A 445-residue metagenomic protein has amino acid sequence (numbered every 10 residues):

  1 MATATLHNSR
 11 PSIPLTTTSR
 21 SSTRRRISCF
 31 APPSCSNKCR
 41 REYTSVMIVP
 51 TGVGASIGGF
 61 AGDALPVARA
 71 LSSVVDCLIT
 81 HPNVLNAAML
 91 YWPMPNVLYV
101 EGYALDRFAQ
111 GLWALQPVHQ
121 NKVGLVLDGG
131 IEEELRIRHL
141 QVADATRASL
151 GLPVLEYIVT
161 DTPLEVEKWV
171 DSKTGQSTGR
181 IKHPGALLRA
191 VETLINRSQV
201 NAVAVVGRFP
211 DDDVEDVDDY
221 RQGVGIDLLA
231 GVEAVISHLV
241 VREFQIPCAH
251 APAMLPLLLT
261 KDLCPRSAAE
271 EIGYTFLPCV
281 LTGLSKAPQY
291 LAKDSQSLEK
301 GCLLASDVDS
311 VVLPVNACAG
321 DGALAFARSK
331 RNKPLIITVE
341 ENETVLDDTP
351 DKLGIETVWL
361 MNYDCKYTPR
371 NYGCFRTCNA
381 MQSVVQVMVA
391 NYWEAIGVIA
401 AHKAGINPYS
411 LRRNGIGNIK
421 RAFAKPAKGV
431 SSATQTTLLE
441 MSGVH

Functional and structural regions predicted by a protein language model:
A2-V205, D211-D219, G225-A230, S432-G443: Metallocofactor- and cofactor-centric catalytic cores in central/energy metabolism, strongly enriched
I79-A88, L112-H119, V159-L164, H238-Q245 (+3 more regions): Low-complexity, flexible helical/coil segments
M94-Y103, L263-L284, L353-D364, S383: Acidic, Ser/Thr-rich peripheral helices and adjacent loops at domain boundaries
V154-Y157, C248, I336, T357: Conserved beta-strand scaffold positions in the cores of enzyme catalytic domains, especially in NTP/NDP-utilizing
V159, A253, E341: Residues that form or immediately flank small-molecule/cofactor binding pockets and catalytic motifs
V166-S329, L335-I337: Long alpha-helical, hydrophobic tracts
P256-L257, T282-S310, P314-H445: C-terminal functional extensions of proteins
